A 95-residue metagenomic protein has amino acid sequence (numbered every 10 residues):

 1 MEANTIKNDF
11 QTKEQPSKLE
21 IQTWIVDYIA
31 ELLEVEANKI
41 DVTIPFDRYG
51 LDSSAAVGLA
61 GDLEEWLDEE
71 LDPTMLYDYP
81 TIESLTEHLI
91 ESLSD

Functional and structural regions predicted by a protein language model:
M1-D95: Flexible, low-complexity inter-domain linkers and amphipathic docking helices that mediate domain-domain
